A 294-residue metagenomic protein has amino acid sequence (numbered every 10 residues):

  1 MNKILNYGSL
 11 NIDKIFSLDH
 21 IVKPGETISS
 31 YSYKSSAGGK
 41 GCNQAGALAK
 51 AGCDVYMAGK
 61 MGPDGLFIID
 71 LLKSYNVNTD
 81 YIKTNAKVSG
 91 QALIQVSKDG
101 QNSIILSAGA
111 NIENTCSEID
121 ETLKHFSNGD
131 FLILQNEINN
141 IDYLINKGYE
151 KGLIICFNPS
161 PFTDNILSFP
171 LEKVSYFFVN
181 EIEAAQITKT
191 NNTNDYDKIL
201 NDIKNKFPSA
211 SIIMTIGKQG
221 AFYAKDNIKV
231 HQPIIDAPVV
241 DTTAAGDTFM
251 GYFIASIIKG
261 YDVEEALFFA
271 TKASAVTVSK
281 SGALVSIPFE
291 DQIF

Functional and structural regions predicted by a protein language model:
M1-L10, D70-T84, V96-K229: Ribokinase/PfkB-type carbohydrate-kinase core domain
K3-I4, P24-Q91: Substrate-binding N-lobe of the ribokinase-like
I4-L5, D164, D195-F294: Conserved phosphate-binding/catalytic region of the ribokinase-like
D13-S17: Short N-terminal binding/cap micro-motifs at the start of the first secondary-structure element
I21-S30, F178-N180, V230-P233: Short glycine/proline- and charge-enriched loop/turn segments that cap or connect secondary-structure elements
L48, N180, G246: Short, conserved phosphate/pyrophosphate- and ester-handling motifs at nucleotide-, phospho-/glycolipid
A49-K50, Y149, I258: Gly/Ala-rich phosphate-binding loop of Rossmann-like dinucleotide-binding domains, activating on the conserved
A58, I105, Q232-P233: Hydrophobic residues at beta-strand termini and immediately following loops that shape nucleotide-binding pockets
